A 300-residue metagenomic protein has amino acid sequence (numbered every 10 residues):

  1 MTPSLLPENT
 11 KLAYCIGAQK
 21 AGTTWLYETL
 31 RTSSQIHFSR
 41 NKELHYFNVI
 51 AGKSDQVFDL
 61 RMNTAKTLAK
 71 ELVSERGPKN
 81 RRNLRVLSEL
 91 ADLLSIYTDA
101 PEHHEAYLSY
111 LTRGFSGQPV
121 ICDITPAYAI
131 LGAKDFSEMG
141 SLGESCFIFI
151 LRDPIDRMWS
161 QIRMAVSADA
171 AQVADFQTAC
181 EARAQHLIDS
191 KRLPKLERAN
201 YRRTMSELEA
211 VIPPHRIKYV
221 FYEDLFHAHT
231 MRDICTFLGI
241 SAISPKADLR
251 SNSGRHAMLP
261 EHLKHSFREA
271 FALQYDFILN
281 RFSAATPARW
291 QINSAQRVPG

Functional and structural regions predicted by a protein language model:
M1-A106, L111-Q118, I124-T125, W159-S160 (+2 more regions): PAPS-dependent sulfotransferase catalytic core
G22-T23, Y107, C122, M139 (+6 more regions): Generic structural signal for small/hydrophobic residues in well-ordered secondary structure, especially within
N41-H45, V49, R152-I155, Q185 (+3 more regions): The conserved 3'-phosphoadenosine-5'-phosphosulfate
A91-I96, I121-Y128, A182-E197, R250-H265: Surface-exposed cleft-lining segments at the edges of enzyme active sites
Y97-P101, P126-A133, L196, E223-A228: Acidic-and-aromatic substrate-binding clefts and catalytic sites of carbohydrate-active enzymes
H104-L108, F136, M205-S206, Y275: Generic structural signal for well-ordered alpha-helices, preferentially at hydrophobic/aromatic core positions
Q118, D123-L142, E197-T204: Active-site periphery "cap/insert" segments of enzyme catalytic domains
L142-I162, E223: Conserved phosphate-donor/acceptor-positioning beta-strand/loop module used by diverse small-molecule
